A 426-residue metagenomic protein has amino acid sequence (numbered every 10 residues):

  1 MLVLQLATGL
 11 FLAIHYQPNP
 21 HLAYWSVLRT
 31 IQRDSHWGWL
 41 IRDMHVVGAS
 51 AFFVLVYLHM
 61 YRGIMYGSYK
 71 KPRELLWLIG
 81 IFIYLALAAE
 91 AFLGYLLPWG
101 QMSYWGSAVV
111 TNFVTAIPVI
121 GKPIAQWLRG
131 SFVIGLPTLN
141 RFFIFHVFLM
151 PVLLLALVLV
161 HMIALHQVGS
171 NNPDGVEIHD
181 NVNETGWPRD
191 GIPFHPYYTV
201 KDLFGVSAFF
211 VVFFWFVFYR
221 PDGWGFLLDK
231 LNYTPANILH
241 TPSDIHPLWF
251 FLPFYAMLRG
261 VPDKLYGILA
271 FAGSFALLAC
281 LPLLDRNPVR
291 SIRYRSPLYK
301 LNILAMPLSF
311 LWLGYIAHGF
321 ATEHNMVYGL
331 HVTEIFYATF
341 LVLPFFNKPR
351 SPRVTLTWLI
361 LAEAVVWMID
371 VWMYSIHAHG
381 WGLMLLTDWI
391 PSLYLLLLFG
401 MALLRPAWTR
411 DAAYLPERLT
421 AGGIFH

Functional and structural regions predicted by a protein language model:
M1-A51, L55-H426: Membrane-embedded and interfacial regions of multi-pass energy-transducing membrane proteins
